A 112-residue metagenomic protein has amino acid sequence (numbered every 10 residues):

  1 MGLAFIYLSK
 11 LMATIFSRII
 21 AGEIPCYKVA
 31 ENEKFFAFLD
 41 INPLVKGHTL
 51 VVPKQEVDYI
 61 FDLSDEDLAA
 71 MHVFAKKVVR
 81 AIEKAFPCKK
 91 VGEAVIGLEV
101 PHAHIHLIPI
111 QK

Functional and structural regions predicted by a protein language model:
F5-K112: HIT superfamily nucleotide-processing domains
